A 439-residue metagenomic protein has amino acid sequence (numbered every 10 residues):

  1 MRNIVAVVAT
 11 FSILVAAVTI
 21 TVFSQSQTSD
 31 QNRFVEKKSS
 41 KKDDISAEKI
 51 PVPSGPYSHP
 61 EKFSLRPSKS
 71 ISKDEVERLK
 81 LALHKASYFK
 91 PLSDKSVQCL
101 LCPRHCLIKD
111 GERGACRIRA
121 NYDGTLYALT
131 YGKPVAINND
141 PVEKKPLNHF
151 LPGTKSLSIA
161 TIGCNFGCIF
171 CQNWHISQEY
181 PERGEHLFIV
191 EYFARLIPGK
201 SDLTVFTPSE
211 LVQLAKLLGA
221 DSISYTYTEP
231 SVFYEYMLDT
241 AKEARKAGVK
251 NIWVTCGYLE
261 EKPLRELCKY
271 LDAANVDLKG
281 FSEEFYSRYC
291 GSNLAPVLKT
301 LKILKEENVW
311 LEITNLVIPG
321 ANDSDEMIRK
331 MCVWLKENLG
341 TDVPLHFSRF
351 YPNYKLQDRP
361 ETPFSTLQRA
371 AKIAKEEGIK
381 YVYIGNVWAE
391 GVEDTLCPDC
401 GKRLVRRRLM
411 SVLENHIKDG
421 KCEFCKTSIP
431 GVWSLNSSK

Functional and structural regions predicted by a protein language model:
R2-K95, C99-L107, A321-K439: Auxiliary Fe-S-binding modules of radical SAM enzymes
E61-C99, R104-T161, H175-Q178, A194 (+2 more regions): N-terminal [4Fe-4S]-dependent radical SAM core
G111, E235, P263-L264, D394 (+1 more regions): Short glycine-/acidic-enriched loop or helix-start segments at secondary-structure transitions that form or flank
R117, A160, T314, P398 (+1 more regions): Residues in well-ordered beta-strands of folded domains
N121-A273: Conserved Radical SAM active-site core
G184, T228, G257, V317 (+3 more regions): Residue-level "edge-of-site" marker
S201-S365, A370-I373: Conserved AdoMet/S-adenosylmethionine-binding subsite of the radical SAM
